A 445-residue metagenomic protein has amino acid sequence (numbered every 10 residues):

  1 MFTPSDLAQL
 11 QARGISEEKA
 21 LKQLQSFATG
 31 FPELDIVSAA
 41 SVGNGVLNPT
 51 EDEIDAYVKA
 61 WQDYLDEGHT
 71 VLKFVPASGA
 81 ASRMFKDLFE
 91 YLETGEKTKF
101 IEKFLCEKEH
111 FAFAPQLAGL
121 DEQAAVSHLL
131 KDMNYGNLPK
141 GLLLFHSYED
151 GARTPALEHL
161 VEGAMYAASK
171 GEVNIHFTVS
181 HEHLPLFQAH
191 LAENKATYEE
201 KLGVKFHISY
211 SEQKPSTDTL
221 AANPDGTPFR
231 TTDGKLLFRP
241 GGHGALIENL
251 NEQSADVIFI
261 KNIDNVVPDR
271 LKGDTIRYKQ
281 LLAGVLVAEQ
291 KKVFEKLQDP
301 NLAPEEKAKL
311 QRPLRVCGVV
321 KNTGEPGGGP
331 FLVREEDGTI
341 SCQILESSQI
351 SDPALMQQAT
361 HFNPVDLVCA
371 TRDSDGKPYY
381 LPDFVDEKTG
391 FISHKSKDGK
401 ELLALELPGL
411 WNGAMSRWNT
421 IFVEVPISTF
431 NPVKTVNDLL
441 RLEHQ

Functional and structural regions predicted by a protein language model:
M1-D35: Polybasic, low-complexity association/targeting segments
L10, I15, I36-T323, G327-S351 (+4 more regions): Domain-scale recognition of functional cores that engage charged ligands
S26-E33, K131-Y135, P215-D218, D375-P382: Short low-complexity stretches enriched in small and charged residues
V75, Y198, L202, L286-V293 (+2 more regions): Hydrophobic cores of alpha-helical transmembrane segments in multi-pass integral membrane proteins
A255, Q311, F362, W418-T420: Sequence-level motif detector for i,i+2 pairs with an aromatic at +2
I260, L367-C369, V423: Short hydrophobic-aromatic micro-motifs
P313, C317-P326, L332-P408, M415: C-terminal structured domains
T389, K395-Q445: Hydrophobic beta/alpha structural segments that scaffold and line small-molecule/cofactor pockets of phosphate-handling
